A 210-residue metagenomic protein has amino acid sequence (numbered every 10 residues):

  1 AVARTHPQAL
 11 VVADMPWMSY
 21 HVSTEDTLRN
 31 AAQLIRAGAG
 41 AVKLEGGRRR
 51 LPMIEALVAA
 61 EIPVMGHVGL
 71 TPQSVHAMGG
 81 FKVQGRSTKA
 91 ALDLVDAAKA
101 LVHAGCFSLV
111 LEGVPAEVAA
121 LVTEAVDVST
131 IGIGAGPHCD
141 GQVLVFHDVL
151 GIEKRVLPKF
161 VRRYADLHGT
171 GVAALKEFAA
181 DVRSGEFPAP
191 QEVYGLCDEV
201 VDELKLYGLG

Functional and structural regions predicted by a protein language model:
A1-E203, Y207-G210: Alpha/beta enzyme core
